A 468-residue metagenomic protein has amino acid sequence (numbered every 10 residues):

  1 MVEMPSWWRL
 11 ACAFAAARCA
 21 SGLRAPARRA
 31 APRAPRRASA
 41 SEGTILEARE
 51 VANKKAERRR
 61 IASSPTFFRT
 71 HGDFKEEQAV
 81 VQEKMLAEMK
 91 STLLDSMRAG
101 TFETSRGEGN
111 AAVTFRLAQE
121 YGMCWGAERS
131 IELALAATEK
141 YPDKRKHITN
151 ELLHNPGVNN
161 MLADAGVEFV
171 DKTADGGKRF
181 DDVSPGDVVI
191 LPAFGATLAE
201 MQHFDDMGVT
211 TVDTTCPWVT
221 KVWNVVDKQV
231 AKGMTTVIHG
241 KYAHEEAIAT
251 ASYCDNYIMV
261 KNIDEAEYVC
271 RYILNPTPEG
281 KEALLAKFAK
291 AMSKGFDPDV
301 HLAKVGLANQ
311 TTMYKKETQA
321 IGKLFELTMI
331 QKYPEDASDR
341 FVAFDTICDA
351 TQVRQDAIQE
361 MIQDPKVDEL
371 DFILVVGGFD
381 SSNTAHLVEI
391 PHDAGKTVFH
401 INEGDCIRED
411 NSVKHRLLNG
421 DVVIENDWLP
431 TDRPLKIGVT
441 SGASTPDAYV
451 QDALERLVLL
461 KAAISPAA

Functional and structural regions predicted by a protein language model:
M1-A27: N-terminal chloroplast transit peptides
G22, A38-A40: Boundary at the C-terminal end of the N-terminal hydrophobic targeting segment
S41-A468: The feature marks the mature, well-folded catalytic cores of soluble enzymes
